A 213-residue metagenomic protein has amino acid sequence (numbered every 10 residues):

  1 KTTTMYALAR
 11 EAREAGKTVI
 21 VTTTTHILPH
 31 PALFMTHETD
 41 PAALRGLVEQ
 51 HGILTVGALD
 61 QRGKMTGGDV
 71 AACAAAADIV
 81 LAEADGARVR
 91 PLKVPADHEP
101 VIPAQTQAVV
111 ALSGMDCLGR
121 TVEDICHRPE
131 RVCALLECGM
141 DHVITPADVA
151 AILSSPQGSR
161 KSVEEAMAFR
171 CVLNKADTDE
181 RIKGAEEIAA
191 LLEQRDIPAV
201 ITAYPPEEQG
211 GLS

Functional and structural regions predicted by a protein language model:
T2-T3: Walker A/P-loop
Y6-D60: N-terminal phosphate/diphosphate-binding loop that engages ATP/GTP or pyrophosphate donors across diverse enzyme folds
E14-V19, I79, A190-T202: Structural alpha-beta junctions
G16, L33, E49-G52, D148-V149 (+2 more regions): Generic structural motif recognizing short loop/turn segments at the entrances and edges of beta-strands
V19-T23, T55-A58, V80-A84, R90 (+2 more regions): General beta-strand structural signal in soluble alpha/beta enzymes
T23-T24, P198-E208: A generic structural motif
Q50-L54, A75-V80, A108: Loop/turn-to-beta-strand initiation segments
R62-A75, D85-Q194, P206, L212: Conserved catalytic-core segment of NTP-binding enzymes
